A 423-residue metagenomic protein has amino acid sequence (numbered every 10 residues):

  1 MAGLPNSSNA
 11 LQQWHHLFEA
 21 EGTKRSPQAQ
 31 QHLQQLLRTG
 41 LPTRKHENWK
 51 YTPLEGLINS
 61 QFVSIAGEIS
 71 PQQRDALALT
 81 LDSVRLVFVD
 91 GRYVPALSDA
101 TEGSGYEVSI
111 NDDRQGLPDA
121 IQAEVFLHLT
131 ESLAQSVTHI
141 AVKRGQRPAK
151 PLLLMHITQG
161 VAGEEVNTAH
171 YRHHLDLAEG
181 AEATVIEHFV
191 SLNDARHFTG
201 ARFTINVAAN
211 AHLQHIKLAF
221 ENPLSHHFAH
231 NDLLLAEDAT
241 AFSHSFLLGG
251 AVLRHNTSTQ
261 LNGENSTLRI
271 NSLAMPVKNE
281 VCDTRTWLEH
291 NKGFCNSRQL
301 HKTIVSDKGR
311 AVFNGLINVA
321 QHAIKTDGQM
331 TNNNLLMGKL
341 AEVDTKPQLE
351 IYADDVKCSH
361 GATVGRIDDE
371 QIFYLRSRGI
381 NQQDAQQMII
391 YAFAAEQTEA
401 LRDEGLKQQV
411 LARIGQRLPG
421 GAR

Functional and structural regions predicted by a protein language model:
M1-R202, N210-H212: Short, low-to-moderate order helix/coil transition modules at the start of elongated helical scaffolds
G116-I380, A394, L401-R423: Conserved beta-strand/loop scaffold segments within soluble protein domains that form the structured core and edges
